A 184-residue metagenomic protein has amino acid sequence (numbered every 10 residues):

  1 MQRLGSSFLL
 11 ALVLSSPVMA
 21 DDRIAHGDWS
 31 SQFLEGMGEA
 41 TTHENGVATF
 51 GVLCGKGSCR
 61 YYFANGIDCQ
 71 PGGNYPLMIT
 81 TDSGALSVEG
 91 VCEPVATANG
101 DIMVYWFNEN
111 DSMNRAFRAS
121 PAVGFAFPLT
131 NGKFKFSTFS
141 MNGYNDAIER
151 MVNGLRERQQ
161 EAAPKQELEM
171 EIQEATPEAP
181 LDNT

Functional and structural regions predicted by a protein language model:
Q2-A11: Sec-dependent signal peptide recognition, specifically the positively charged N-region followed immediately by
S15-P17: N-terminal signal peptide c-region/cleavage motif recognized by signal peptidases
A20-T184: A generic "folded-domain core" signal
